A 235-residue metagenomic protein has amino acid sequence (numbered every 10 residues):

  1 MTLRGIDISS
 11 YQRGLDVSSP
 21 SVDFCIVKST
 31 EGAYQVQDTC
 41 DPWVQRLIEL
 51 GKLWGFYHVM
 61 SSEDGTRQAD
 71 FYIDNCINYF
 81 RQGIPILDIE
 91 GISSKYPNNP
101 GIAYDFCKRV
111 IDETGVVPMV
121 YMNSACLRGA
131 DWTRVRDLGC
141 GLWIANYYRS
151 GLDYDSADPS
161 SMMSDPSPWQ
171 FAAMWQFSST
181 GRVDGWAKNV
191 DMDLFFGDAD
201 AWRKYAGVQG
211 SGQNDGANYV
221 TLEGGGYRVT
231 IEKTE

Functional and structural regions predicted by a protein language model:
M1-S19, V135-A217: Functionally critical loop-and-helix segments that line ligand-binding/catalytic clefts of soluble enzyme domains
M1-V116, G139: Substrate-binding cleft of extracellular glycoside hydrolase catalytic domains
Y34, E63, L127, G151 (+1 more regions): Flexible, glycine-rich phosphate/dinucleotide-binding loops and adjacent beta-alpha linkers at cofactor/substrate
S62, G91-S93, N123-L127, R149: Short beta-alpha junction loops
D64-R67, C126-D137: Glycine-rich, charge-decorated loop segments at or immediately adjacent to ligand/cofactor-binding or catalytic sites
P97-N98, A130-W132, D155: Short, well-ordered secondary-structure micro-motifs
G115-G129: Aromatic-lined carbohydrate-recognition surfaces of secreted/lumenal glycan-active proteins
G212-E235: Short, low-complexity, charged amphipathic interaction modules
